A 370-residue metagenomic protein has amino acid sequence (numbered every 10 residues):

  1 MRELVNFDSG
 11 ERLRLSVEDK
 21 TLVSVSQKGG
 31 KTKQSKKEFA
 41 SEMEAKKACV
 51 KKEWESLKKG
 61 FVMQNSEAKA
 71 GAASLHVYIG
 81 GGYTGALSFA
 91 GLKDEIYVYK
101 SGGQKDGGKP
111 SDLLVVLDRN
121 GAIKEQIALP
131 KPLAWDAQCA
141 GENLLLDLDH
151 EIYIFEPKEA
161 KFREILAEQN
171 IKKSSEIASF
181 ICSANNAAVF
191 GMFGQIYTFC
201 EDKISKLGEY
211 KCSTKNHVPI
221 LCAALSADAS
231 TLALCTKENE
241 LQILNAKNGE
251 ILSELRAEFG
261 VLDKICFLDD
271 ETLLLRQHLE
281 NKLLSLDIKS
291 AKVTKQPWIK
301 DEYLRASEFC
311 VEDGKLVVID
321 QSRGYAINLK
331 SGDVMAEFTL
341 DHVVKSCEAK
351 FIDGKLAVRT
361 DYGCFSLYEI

Functional and structural regions predicted by a protein language model:
S9-S35: Short aromatic-glycine-(Arg/Gly/Cys) micro-motifs in beta-strand/loop hairpins
G30, Q104-D112, D147, F190-M192 (+3 more regions): Short, solvent-exposed loop/turn segments at conserved positions within beta-propeller repeat blades
A72-G85, A122-A128, K161-K173, I204-K215 (+3 more regions): A short beta-strand motif characteristic of beta-propeller blades
Y78-D112, K131-W135: Beta-strand-rich domains and repeat architectures in extracellular enzymes and scaffolds, especially beta-propellers
Y83-G91, A128-E142, N170-N185, T214-L225 (+3 more regions): Repeated scaffold domains used in trafficking and secretory/extracellular systems, primarily beta-propellers
I96, L144, A187-A188, L232 (+3 more regions): Hydrophobic beta-strand positions that form the internal "hydrophobic ladder" of WD40/Gbeta-like beta-propeller blades
V115, Y153, Q195-Y197, Q242 (+3 more regions): WD40 beta-propeller blade core
D118-G121, E156-A160, C200-K203, N245-G249 (+3 more regions): Short loop/turn segments that connect beta-strands within beta-propeller blades
